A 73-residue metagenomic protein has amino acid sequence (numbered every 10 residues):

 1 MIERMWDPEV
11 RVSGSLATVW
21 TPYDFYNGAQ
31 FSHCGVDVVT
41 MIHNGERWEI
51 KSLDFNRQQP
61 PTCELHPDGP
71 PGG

Functional and structural regions predicted by a protein language model:
M1-S32: Surface-exposed, charged secondary-structure patches
V36-E64: Short beta-strand edge/turn micro-motifs at domain boundaries
P67-G73: Short, low-complexity N-terminal intrinsically disordered segments enriched in polar/charged residues
